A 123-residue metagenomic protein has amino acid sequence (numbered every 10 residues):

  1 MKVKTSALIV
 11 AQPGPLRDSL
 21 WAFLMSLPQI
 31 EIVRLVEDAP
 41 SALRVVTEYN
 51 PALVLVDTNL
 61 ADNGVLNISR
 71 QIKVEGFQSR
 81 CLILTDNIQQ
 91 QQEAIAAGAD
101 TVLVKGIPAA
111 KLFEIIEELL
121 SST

Functional and structural regions predicted by a protein language model:
V3-L16, L20, L24, V54: Conserved acidic segment of CheY-like receiver
L35-L53: Acidic, metal-coordinating helix/loop segments flanking the phosphotransfer/catalytic sites of two-component signaling
T47-Y49, Q71-Q78, A97: Conserved phosphotransfer cores of two-component systems
L55-Q71: Conserved phosphotransfer microenvironments
N67, N87-V102: Alpha4 helix (beta4-alpha4-beta5 surface) of REC/receiver domains from two-component response regulators
Q78-Q89: A short, hydrophobic beta-strand element within the central beta-sheet of small alpha/beta folds
I107-E117: C-terminal output helix
E117-T123: The C-terminal output helix
